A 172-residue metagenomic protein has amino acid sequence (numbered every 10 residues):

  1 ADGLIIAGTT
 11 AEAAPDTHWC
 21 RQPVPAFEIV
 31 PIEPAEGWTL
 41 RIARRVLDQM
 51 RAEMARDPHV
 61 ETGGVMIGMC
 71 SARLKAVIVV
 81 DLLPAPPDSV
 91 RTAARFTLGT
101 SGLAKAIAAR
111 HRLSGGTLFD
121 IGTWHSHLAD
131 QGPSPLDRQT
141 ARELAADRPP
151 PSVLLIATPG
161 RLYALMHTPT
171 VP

Functional and structural regions predicted by a protein language model:
A1-F119, A129-P172: Conserved beta-strand-loop surface patch within small alpha/beta domains used for substrate/adaptor or ligand engagement
H125-H127: Histidine-centered divalent metal-coordination motifs
